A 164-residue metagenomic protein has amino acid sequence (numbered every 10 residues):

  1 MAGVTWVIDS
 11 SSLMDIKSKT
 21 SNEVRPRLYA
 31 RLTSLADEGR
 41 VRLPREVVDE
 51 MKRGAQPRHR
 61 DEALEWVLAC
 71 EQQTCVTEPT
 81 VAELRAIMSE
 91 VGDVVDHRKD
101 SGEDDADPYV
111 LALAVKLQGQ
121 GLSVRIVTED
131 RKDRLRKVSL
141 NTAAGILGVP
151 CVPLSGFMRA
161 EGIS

Functional and structural regions predicted by a protein language model:
G3-W6, S10-V124, D133-R134: Active-site-proximal, substrate-binding regions of enzyme catalytic domains and RNA-binding/basic surfaces
Q120-R125, R131-S164: Acidic, PIN/NYN-like endoribonuclease modules and their adjacent C-terminal/linker elements
